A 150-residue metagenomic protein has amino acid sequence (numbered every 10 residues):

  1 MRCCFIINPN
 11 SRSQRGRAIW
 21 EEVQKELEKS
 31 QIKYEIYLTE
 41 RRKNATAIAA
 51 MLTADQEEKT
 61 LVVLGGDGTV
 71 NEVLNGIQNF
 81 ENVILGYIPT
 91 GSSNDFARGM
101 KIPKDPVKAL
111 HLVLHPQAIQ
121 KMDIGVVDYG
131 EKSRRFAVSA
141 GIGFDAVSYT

Functional and structural regions predicted by a protein language model:
M1-L61, N71, K108: ATP/NTP phosphate-donor binding region
N8, A45, D67, G125 (+1 more regions): A residue-level signal for conserved active-site and pocket-lining positions in enzyme catalytic cores
P9, L64-G66, T90: Glycine-rich beta-strand-to-loop/alpha-helix junction loops that act as flexible
R12, R41-R42, G66-D67, I102 (+1 more regions): Short beta->alpha junction loops/turns
G16, G66, G86: Charged, low-complexity surface patches
S30, T39, Q78-Y149: Catalytic core of DAGKc-family lipid kinases
T69-F80: Short Gly/Thr/Asp-enriched flexible loops that form oxyanion-binding sites at enzyme active sites
